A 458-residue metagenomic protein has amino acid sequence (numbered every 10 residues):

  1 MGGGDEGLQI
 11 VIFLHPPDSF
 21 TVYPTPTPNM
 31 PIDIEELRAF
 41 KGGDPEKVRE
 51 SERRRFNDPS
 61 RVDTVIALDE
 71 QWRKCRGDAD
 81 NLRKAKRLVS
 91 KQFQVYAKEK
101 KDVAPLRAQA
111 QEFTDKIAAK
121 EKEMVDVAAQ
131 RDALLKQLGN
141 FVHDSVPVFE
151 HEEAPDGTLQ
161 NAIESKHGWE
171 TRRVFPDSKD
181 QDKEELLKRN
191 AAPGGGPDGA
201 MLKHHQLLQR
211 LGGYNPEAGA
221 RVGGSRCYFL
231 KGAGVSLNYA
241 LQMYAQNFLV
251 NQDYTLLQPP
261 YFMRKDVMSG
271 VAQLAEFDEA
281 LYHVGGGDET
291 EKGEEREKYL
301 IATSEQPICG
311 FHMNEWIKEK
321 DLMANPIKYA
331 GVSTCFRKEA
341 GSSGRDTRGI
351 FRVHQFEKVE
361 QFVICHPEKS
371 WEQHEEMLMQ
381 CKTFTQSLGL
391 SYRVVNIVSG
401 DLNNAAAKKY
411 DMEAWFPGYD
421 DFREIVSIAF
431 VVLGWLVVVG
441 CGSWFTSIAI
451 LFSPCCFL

Functional and structural regions predicted by a protein language model:
M1-D5: Intrinsically disordered, low-complexity regions enriched in glycine and serine
E6, V11, D18, V22 (+3 more regions): Acidic, Ala/Val/Gly-enriched low-complexity intrinsically disordered segments
F13, F20-Y23, F430, F445 (+2 more regions): Aromatic (phenylalanine/tyrosine) cluster motif
Y23-E184, K188: N-terminal alpha-helical targeting/anchoring segments
D58, G168-W435, G440-S443, A449 (+1 more regions): TRNA-recognition modules of translation machinery and tRNA-sensing kinases, especially anticodon-binding
E164, I448-L451: Short stretches within intrinsically disordered, low-complexity N-terminal or propeptide regions
